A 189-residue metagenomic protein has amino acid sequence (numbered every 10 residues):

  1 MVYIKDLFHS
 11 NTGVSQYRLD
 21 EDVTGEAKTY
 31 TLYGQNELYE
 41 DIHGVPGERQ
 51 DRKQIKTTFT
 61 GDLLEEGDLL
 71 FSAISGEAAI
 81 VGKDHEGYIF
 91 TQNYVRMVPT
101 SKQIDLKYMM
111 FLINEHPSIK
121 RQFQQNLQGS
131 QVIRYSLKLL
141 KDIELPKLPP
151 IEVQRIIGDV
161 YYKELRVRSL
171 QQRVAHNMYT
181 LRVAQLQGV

Functional and structural regions predicted by a protein language model:
M1-T29, K147-V189: Non-catalytic DNA-recognition/assembly elements of restriction-modification systems
K5-E21, N36-E66: Sequence-specific dsDNA recognition surfaces
D6-G13, K56-T58, I80, V95-R96 (+2 more regions): Charge-rich amphipathic alpha-helical interaction elements
D22-Y30, R49-Q50, D62-L64, V81-N93: Short, surface-exposed loop/turn microsegments at beta-strand edges and helix-strand junctions
A73-I113: A short beta-sheet element
Y88-Y94, G129-R155: A short glycine-rich beta-alpha junction/loop motif
L106-S130: Glycine- and charge-enriched low-complexity intrinsically disordered segments
